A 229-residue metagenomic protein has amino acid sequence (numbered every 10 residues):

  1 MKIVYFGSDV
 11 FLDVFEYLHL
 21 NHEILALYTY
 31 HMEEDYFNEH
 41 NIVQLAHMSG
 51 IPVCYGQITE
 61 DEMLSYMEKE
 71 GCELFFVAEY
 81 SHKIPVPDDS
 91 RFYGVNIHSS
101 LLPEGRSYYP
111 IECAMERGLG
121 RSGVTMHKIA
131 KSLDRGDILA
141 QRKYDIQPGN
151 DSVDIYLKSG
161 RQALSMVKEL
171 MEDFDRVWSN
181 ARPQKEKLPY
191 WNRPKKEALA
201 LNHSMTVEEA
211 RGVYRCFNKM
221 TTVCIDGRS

Functional and structural regions predicted by a protein language model:
M1-R228: One-carbon transfer enzymes
